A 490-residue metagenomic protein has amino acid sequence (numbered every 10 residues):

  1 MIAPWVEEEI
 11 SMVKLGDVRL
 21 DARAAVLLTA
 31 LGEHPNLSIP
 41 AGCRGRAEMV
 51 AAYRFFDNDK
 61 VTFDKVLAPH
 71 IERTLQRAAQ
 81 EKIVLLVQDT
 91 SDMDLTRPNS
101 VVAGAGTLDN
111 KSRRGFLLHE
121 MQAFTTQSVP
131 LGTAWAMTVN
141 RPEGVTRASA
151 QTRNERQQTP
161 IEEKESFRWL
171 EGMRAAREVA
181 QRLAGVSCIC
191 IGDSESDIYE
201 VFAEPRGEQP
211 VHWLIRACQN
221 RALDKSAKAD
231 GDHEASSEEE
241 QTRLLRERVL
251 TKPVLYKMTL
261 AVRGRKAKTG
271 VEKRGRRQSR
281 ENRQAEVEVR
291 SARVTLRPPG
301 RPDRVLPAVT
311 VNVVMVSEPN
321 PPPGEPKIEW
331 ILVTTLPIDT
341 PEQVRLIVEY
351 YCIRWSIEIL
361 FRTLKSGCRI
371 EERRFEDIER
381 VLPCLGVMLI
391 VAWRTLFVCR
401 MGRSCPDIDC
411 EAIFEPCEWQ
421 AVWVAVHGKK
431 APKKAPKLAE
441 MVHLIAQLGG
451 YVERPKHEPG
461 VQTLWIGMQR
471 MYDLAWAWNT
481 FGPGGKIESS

Functional and structural regions predicted by a protein language model:
M1-V102, N110-L117, Q122-S490: Single, function-defining residue in the core of a domain
